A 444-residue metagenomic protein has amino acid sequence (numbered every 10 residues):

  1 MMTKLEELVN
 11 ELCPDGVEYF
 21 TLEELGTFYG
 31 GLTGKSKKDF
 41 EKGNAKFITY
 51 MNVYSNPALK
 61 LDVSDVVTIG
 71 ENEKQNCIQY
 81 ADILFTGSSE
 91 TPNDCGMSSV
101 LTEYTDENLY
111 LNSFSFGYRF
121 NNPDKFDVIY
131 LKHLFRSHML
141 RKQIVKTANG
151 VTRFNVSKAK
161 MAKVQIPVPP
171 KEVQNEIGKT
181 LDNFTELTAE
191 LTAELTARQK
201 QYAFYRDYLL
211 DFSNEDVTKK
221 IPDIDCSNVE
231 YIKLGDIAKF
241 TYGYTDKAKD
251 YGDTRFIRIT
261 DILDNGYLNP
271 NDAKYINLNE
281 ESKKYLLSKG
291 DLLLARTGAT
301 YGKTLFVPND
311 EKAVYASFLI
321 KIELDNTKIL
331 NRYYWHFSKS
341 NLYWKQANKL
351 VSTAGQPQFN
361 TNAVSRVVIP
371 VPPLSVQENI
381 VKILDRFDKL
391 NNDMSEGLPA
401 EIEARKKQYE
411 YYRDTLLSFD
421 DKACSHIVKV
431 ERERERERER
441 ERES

Functional and structural regions predicted by a protein language model:
M1-S444: Charged, alpha-helix-forming regions
